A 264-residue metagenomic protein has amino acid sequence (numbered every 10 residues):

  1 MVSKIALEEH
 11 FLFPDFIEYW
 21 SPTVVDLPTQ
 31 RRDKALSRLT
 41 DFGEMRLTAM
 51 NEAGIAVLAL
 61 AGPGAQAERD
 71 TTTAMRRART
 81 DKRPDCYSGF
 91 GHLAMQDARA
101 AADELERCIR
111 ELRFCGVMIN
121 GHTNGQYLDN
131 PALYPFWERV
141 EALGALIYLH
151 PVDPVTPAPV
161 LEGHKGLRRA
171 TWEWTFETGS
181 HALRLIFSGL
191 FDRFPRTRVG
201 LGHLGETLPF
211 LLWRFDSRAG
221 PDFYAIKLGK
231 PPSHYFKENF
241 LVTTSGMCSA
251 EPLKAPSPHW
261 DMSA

Functional and structural regions predicted by a protein language model:
M1-A264: Helix-coil boundary/capping segments in enzymes
